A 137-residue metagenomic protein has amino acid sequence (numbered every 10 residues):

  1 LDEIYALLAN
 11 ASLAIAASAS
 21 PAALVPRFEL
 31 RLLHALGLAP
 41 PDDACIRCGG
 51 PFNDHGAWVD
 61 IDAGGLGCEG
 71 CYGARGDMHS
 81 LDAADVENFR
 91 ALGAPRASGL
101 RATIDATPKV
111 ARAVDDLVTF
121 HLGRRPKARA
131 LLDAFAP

Functional and structural regions predicted by a protein language model:
L1-P137: Non-catalytic alpha-helical scaffolds and adjoining flexible linkers that form interface surfaces for assembly
